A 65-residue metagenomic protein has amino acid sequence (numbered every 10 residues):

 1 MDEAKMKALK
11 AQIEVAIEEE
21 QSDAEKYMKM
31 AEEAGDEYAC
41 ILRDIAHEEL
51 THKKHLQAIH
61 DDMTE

Functional and structural regions predicted by a protein language model:
M1-E65: Non-heme di-metal
